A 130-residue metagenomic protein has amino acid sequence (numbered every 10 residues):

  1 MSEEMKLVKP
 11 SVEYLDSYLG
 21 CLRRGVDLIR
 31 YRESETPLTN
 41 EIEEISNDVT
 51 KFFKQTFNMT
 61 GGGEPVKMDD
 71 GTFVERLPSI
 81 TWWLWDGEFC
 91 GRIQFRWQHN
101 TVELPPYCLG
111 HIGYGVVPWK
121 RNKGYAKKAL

Functional and structural regions predicted by a protein language model:
M1-H111, P118: GNAT-family acyltransferases
G113-V116, N122-L130: Conserved acetyl-CoA-binding loop-helix of GNAT-fold acetyltransferases
